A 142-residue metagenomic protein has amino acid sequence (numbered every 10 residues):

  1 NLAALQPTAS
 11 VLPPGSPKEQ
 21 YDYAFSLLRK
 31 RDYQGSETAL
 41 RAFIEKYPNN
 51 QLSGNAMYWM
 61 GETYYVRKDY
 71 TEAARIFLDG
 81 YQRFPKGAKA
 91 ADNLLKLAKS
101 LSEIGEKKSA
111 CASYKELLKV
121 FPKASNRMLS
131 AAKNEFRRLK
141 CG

Functional and structural regions predicted by a protein language model:
N1-Y23, L28: Acidic, proline-/serine-/threonine-rich low-complexity intrinsically disordered segments
K46-L52, R83-K89, K119-S130, G142: Short solvent-exposed coil/turn linkers within tandem alpha-helical repeat scaffolds
